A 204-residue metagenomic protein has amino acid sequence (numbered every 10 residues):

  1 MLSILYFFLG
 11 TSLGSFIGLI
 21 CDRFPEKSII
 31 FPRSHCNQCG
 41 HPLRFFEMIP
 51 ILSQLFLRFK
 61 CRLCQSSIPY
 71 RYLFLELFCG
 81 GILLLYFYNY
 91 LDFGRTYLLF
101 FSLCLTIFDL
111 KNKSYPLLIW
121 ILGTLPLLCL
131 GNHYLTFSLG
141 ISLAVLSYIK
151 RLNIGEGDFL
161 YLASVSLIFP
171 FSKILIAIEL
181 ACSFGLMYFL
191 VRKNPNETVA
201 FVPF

Functional and structural regions predicted by a protein language model:
M1-F204: A membrane-topology feature that recognizes alpha-helical transmembrane segments and their immediate juxtamembrane
